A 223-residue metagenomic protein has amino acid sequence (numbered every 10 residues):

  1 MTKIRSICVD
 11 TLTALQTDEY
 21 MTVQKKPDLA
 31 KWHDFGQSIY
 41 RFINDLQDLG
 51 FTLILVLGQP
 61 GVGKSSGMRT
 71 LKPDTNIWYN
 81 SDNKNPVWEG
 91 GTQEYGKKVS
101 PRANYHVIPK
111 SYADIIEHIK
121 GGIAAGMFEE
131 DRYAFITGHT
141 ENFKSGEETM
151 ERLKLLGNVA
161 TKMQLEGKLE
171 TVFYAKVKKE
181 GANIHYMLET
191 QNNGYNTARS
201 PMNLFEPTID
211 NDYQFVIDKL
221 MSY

Functional and structural regions predicted by a protein language model:
M1, N76-G122: Nucleotide-state-sensitive switch-loop elements of NTP-binding domains
K3-I54, K97, K110-Q164: P-loop NTPase motor core
D48, F143-Y223: Conserved GTP-binding G-domain of TRAFAC-class P-loop NTPases and closely related GTPase folds
I54-L57, I77: Short hydrophobic/aromatic beta-strand immediately N-terminal to the Walker A/P-loop
P60: The conserved Walker
K64: Conserved lysine of the Walker
G67: Hydrophobic positions on the alpha1 helix immediately C-terminal to the Walker A/P-loop
N76-W78, A134, V172-Y174: Short, well-ordered beta-strand core segments
